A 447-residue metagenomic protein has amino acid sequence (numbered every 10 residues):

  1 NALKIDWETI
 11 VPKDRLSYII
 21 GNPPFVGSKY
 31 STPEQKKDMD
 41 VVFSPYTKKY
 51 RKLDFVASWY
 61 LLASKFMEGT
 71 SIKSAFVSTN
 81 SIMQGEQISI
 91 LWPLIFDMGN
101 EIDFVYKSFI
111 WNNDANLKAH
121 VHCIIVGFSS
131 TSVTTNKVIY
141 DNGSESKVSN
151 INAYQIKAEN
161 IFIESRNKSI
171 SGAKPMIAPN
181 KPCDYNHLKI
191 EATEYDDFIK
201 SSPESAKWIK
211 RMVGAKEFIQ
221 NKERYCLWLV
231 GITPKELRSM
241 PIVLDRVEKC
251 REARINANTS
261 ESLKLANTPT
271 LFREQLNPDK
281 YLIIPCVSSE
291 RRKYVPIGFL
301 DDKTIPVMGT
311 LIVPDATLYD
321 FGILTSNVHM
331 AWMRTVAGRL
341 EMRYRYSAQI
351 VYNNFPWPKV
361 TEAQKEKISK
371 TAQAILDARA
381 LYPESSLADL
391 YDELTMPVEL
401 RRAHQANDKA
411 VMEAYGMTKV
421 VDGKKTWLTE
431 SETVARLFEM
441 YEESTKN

Functional and structural regions predicted by a protein language model:
N1: Conserved acidic residues
K4-P203, Q220-N221, P234-R238, D301-T310 (+2 more regions): Signature of N6-adenine DNA methyltransferases within the class I
P23, G27, M67, S71 (+12 more regions): A generic secondary-structure signal for well-formed alpha-helical elements
Y46-T47, G231, L394-V398: Short coil/turn segments at secondary-structure junctions
A57, V133, N142-K370, E443-N447: Polybasic, glycine- and aromatic-enriched phosphate-binding surface used to engage nucleic acids
Y60, A337-M342, E393-E399: Active-site-adjacent structural elements in folded domains
I242-C250, W357-N447: Non-catalytic DNA-recognition/assembly elements of restriction-modification systems
